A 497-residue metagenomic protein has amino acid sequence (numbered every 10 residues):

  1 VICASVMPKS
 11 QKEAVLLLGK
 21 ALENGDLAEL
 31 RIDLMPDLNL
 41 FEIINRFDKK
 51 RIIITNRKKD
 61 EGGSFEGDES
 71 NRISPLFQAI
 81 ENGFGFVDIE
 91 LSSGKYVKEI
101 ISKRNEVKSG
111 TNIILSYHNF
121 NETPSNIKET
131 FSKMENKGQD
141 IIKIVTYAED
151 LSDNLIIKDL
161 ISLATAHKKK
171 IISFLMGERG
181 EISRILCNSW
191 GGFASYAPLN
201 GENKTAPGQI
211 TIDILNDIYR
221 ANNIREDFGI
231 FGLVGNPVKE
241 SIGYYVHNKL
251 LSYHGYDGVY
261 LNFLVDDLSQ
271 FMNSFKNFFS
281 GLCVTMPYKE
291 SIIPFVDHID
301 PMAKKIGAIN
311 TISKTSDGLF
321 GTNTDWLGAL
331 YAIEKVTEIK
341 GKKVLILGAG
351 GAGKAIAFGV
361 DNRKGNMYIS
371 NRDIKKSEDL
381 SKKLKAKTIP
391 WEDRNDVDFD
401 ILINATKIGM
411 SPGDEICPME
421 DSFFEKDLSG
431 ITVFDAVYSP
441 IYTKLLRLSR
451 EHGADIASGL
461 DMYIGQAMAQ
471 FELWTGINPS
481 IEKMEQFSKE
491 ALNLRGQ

Functional and structural regions predicted by a protein language model:
V1-E106, G110-S125: Active-site beta->alpha loop and helix N-cap motifs at the rims of alpha/beta catalytic domains
I53-I100, S291-K340: Glycine/small-residue-rich loop that forms an oxyanion/phosphate-binding "nest" at active or ligand-binding sites
S92-G229: Catalytic alpha/beta core domains of metabolic enzymes, predominantly
L175, F231-V238, N323, I333 (+3 more regions): Glycine-rich adenosine-cofactor-binding loop
F228-T337: Phosphate/diphosphate ligand-binding glycine-rich loop within oxidoreductases
R363-L384: NAD(P)-binding Rossmann-fold cofactor-contacting core
K383-A457: Rossmann-like adenosine-cofactor binding region
S429-T432, A436-Q497: Adenosine-phosphate binding glycine-rich loop
